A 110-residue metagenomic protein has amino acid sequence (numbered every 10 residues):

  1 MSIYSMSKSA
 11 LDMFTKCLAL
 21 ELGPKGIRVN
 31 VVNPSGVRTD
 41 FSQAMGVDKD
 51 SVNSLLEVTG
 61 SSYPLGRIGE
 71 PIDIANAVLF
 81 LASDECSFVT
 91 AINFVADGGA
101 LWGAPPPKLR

Functional and structural regions predicted by a protein language model:
Y4, D12: Catalytic tyrosine of NAD(P)H-dependent dehydrogenase/reductases that use a Tyr as the general acid/base
S7, T15: Active-site helix of classical SDR
L20-P24, S87: Alpha-helical segment proximal to the catalytic Tyr-Lys
K25, N30, I92: Rossmann-like NAD(H)/NADP(H) cofactor-binding core
P34-A44: Short, flexible catalytic-loop segment of classical short-chain dehydrogenase/reductase
V47-Y63: A short C-terminal helix-loop "cap" of Rossmann-like NAD(P)-dependent dehydrogenase/epimerase domains
Y63-I74: A conserved structural motif in NAD(P)-dependent oxidoreductases
V78-L79, T90-R110: Short C-terminal tail/terminal secondary-structure segment of NAD(P)H-dependent dehydrogenase/reductase domains
